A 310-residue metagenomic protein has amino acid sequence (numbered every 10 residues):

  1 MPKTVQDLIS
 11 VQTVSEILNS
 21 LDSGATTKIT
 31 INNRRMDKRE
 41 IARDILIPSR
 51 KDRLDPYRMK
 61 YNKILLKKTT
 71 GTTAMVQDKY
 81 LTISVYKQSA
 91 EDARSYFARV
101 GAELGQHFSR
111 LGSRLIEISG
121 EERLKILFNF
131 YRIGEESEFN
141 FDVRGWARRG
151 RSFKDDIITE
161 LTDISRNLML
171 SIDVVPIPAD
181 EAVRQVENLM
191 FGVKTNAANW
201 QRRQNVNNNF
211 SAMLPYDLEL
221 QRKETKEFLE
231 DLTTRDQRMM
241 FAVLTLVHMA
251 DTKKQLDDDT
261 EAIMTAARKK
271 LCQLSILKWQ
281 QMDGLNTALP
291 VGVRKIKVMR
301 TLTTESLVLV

Functional and structural regions predicted by a protein language model:
M1-L309: Extended, folded cores of ATP/NTP-driven motor/assembly subunits in large transport and secretion machines
